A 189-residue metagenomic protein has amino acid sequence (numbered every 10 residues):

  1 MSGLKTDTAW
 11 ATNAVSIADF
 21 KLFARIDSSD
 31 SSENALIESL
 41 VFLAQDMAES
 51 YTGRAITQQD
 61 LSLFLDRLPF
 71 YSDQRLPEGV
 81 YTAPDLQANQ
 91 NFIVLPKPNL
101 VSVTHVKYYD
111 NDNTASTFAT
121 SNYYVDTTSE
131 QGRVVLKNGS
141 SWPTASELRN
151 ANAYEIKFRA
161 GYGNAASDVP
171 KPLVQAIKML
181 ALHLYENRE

Functional and structural regions predicted by a protein language model:
M1-E189: Divalent metal-cofactor coordination and adjacent catalytic microenvironments
